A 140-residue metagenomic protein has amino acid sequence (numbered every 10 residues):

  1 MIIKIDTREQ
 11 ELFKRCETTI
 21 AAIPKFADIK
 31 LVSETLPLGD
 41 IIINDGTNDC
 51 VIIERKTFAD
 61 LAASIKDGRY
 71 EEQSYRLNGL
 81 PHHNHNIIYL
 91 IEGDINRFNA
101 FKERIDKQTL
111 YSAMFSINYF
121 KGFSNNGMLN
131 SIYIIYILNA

Functional and structural regions predicted by a protein language model:
M1-I3, K14-T18, K30-A140: Extended, alpha-helix-rich binding/interface surfaces that flank or overlap catalytic cores and mediate recognition
K4-Q10: Structural motif
A22: Short, surface-exposed basic-aromatic patches at helix termini and helix-loop junctions that form
F26: Long C-terminal interaction/binding lobes of large macromolecular proteins
